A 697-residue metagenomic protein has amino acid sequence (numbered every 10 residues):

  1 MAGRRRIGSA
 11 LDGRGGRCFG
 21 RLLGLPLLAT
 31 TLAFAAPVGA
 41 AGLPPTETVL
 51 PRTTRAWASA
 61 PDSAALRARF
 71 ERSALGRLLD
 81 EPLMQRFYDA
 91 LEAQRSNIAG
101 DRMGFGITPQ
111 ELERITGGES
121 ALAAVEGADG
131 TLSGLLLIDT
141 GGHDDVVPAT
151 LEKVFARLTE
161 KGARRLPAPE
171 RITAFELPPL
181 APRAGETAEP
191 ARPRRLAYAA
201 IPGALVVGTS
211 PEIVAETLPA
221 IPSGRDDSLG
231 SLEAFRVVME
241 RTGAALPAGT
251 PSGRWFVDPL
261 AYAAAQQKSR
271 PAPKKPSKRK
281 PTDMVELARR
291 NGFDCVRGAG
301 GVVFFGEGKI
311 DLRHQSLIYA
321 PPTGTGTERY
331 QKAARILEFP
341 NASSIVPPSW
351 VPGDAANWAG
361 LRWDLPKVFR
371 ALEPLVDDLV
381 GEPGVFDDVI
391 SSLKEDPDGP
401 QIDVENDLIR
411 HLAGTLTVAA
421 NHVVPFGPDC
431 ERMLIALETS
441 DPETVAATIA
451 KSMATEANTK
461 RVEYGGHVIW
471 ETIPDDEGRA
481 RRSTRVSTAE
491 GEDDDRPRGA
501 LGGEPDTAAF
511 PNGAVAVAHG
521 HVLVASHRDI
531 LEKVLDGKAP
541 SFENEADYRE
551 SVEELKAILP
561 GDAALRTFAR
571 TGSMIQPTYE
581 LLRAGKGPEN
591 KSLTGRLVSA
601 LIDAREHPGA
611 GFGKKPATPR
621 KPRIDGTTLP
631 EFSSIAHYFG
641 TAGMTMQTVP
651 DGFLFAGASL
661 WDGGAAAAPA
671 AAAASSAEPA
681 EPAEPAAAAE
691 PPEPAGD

Functional and structural regions predicted by a protein language model:
M1-G20: N-terminal secretory signal peptides that target proteins for export/translocation
R21-A35: Bacterial N-terminal signal peptides
A35, A525-S526, E554-D697: Extended terminal
A40-A191, R236-R297, L317-D429, A446 (+6 more regions): Structural boundary/hinge residues at secondary-structure and domain interfaces
P109-A124, A174, L180, C295-G308 (+9 more regions): Long compositionally biased, domain-poor regions of proteins
G127-T131, A199-P202, V206-G208, G243-T250 (+7 more regions): Edge/loop elements at the starts and ends of beta-strands within beta-rich repeat scaffolds
P190-P271, G503-A600, R605-P608, F612: A conserved glycine-rich beta-strand in the N-terminal activation segment of trypsin-fold
